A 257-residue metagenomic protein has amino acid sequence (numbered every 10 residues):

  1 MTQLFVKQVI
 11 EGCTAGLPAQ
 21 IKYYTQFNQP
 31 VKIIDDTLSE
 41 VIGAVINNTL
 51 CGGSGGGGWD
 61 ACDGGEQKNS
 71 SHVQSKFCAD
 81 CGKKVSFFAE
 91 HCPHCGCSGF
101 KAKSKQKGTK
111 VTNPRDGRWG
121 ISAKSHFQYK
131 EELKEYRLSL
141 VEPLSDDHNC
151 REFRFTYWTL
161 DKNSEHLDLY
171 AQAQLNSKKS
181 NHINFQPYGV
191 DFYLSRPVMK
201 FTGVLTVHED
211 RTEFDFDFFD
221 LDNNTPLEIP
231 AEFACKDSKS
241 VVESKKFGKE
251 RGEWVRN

Functional and structural regions predicted by a protein language model:
M1-W59, D63, Q67-N257: Nucleic-acid endonuclease domains
